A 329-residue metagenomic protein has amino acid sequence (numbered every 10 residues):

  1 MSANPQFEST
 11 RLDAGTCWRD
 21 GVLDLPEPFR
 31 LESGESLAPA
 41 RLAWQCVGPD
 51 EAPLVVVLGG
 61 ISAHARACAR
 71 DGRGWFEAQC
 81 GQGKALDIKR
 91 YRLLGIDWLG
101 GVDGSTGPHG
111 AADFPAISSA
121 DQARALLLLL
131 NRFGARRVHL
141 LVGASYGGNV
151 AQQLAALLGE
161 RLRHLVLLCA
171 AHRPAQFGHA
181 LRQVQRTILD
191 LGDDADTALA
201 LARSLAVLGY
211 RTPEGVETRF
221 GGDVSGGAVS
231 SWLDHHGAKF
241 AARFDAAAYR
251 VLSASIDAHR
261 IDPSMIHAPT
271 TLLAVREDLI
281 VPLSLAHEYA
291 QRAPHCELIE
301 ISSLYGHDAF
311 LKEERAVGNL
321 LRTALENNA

Functional and structural regions predicted by a protein language model:
A14, Q185-T271: Alpha/beta-hydrolase
Q45-D103: N-terminal cap/lid subdomain of alpha/beta-hydrolase-fold enzymes
A120-H139: Conserved acidic catalytic loop of the alpha/beta-hydrolase fold
R137-Q176: Conserved hydrolase catalytic core segment
V166-D193: Flexible "cap/lid" loop of the alpha/beta hydrolase fold
L272-E277: Conserved strand-to-loop "acid loop" that flanks and positions the catalytic carboxylate
L279-L285: Conserved alpha/beta-hydrolase "acid-adjacent" motif
H287, H295-A329: Catalytic active-site module of serine/aspartate enzymes centered on a nucleophile-bearing elbow/loop
